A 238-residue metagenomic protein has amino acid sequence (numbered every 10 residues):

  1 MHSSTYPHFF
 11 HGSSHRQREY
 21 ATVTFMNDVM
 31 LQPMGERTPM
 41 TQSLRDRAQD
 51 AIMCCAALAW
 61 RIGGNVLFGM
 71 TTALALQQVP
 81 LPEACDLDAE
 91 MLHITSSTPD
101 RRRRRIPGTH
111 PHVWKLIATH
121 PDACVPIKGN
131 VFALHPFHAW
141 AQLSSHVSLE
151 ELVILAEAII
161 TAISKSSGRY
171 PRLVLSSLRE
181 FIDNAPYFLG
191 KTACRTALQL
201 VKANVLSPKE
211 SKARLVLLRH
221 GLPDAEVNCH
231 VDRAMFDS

Functional and structural regions predicted by a protein language model:
M1-L189: Short gly/ser-rich loop at a beta-strand->alpha-helix junction or flexible surface loop bordering the NTP-binding
S164, P171-S238: Surface segments flanking catalytic/ligand-binding clefts of nucleic-acid enzymes
